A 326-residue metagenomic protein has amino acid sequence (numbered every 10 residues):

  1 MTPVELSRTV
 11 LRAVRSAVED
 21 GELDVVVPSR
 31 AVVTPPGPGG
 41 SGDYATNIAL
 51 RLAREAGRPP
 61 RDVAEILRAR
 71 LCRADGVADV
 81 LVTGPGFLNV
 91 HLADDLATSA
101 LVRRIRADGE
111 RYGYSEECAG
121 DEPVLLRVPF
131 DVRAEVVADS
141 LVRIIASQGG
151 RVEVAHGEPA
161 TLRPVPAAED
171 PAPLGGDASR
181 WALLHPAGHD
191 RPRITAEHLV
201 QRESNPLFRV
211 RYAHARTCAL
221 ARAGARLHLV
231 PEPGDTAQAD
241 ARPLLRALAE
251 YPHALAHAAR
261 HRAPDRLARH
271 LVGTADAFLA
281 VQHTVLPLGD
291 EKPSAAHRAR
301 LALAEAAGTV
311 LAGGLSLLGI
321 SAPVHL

Functional and structural regions predicted by a protein language model:
M1-L326: Non-catalytic interaction-recognition regions
